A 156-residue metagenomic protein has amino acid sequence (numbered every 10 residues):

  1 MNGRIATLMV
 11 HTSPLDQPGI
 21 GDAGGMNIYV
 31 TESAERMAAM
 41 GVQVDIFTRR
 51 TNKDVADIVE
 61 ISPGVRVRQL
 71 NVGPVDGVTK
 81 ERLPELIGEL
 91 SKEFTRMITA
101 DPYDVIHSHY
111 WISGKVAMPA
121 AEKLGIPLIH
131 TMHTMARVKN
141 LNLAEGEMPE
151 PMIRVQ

Functional and structural regions predicted by a protein language model:
M1-V67: N-terminal subdomain of nucleotide-sugar transferases
H11-Q17, G73-G77, R137-V138: A short, flexible beta-alpha/helix-coil linker loop
A38, M118, E122: Anion (oxyanion) recognition and catalysis
V65-R96, A144-M148: A short, charged, and often flexible helix/loop element on the N-terminal side of the glycosyltransferase catalytic
R96-S113, A117, I126-I129: Short N-terminal targeting/anchoring amphipathic segment
T131-M148: A short, histidine- and acid-enriched strand-loop-helix "catalytic/donor-clamping" loop that lines the nucleotide-sugar
E150-Q156: Membrane-proximal helix-turn-helix segments that form the acceptor-binding/catalytic region of lipid-linked
